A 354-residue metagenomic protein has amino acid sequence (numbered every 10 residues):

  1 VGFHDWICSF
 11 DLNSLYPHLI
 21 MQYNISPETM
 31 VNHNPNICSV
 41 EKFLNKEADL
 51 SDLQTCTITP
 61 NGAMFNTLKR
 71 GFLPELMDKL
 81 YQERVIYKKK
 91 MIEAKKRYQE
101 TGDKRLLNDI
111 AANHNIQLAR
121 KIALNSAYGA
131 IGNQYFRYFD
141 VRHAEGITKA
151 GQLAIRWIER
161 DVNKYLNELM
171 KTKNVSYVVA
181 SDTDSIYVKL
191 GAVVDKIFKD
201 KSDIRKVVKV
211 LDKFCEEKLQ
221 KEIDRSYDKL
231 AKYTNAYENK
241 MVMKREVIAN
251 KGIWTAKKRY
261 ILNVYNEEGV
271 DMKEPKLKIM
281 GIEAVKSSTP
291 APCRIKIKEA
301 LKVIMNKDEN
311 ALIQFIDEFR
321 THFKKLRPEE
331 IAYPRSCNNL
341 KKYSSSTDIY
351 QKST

Functional and structural regions predicted by a protein language model:
V1-N24, E28-H33, I37-L44, A48 (+5 more regions): DNA-dependent DNA polymerase catalytic subunits
Y23, A63, F136-R137, E145: Flexible, active-site-adjacent loop/turn segments at secondary-structure boundaries
M30, N133-F136, H143: Short capping/connector residues at structural and topological boundaries
T57-F136: Active-site cores of enzymes that catalyze phosphoryl transfer or operate on phosphate-rich substrates
E75, K121-Y128, F139-N163: Conserved pre-motif C helix in the palm subdomain of viral-like polymerases
Y128-Q134, V178-Y187: Core alpha/beta catalytic barrel or barrel-like domain that forms the active/cofactor pocket in diverse metabolic
